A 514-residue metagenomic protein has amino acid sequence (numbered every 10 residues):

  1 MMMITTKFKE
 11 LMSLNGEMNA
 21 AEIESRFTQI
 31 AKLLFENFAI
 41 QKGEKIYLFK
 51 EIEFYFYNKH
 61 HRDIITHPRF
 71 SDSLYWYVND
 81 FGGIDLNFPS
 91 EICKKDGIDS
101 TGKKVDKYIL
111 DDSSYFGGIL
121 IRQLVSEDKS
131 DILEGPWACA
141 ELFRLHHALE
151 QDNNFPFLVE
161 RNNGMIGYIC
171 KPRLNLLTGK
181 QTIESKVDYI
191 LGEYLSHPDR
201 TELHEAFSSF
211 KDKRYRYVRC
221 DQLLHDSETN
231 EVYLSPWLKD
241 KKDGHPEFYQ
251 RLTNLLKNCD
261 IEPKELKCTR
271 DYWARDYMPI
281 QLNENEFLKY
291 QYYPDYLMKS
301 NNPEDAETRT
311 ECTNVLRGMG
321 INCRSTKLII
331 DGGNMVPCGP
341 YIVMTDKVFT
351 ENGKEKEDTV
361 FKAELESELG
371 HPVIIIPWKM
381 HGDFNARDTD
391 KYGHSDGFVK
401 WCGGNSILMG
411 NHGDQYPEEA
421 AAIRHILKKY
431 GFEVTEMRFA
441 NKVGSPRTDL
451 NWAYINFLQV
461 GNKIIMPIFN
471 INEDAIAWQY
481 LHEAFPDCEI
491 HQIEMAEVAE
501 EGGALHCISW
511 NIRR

Functional and structural regions predicted by a protein language model:
M2-Q222: A cross-family signal for N-terminal binding/gating loops and helix N-caps that shape access to the active site
D221-R514: The feature marks the mature, well-folded catalytic cores of soluble enzymes
